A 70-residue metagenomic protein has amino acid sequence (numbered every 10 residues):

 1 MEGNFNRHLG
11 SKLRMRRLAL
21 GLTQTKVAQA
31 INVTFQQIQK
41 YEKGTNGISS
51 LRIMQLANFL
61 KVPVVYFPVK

Functional and structural regions predicted by a protein language model:
M1-H8, N46: A detector for short, charged/polar N-terminal pre-domain segments
S11-K26, Q55: Short basic helix-loop element that most often maps to the first helix and adjoining turn of HTH DNA-binding modules
K12, K40-K43: A general lysine-centric signal
L18, N32, K43-T45, M54: Residue-level detection of the helix-turn-helix DNA-binding "recognition helix"
G21, G47-S50: Residue at a beta-strand N-cap/secondary-structure junction
G21-K40: Short alpha-helical DNA-recognition segment
L51-Y66: DNA major-groove recognition helix of helix-turn-helix/homeodomain DNA-binding modules
P68-K70: Short, charged recognition helix plus adjacent turn of helix-turn-helix-like nucleic-acid-binding domains
